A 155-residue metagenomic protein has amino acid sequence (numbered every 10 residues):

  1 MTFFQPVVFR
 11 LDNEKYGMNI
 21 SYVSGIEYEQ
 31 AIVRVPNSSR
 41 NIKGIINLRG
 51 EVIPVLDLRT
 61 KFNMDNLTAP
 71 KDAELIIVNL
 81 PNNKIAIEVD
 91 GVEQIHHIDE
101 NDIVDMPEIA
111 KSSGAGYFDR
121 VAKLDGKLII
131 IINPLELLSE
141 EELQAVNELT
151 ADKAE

Functional and structural regions predicted by a protein language model:
M1-E155: An acidic, low-aromatic, low-complexity terminal/linker signal
